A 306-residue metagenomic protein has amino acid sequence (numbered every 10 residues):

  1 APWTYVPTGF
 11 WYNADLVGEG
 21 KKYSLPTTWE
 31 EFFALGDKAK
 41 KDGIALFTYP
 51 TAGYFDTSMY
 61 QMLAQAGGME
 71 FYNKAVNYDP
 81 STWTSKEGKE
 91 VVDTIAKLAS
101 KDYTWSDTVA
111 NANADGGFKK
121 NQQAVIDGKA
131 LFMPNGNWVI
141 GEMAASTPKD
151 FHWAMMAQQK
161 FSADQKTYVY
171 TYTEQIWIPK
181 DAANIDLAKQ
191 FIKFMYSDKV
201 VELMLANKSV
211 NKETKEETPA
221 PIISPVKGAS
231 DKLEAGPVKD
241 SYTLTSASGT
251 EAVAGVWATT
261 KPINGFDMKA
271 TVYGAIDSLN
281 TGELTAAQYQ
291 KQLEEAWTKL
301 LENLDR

Functional and structural regions predicted by a protein language model:
A1-S24, F33, I44, P50-N77 (+3 more regions): Periplasmic solute-binding protein
S24, G67-V91, K97, A145-P148 (+4 more regions): Short, solvent-exposed loop/beta-turn-alpha elements that line the ligand-binding surface or hinge of extracytoplasmic
T27-F33, T108-I126: Short helix-initiation/N-cap motifs at beta->coil->alpha
G36-K38, D79-N113: Glycine-centered hinge/linker elements that transmit conformational signals in sensory and ligand-binding systems
G43-L46, N121, I126-N135, F151: Alpha-to-beta junction loops
E87-T94, E174, A183-M195, L203 (+3 more regions): Short amphipathic alpha-helical coupling segments at ligand-binding clamshell hinges and other catalytic/signaling
A145-E216: Extracytoplasmic/periplasmic substrate-recognition and gating elements
G236-K299: C-terminal capping/gating helix-and-loop segments adjacent to ligand/active sites or protein-protein/ligand interfaces
